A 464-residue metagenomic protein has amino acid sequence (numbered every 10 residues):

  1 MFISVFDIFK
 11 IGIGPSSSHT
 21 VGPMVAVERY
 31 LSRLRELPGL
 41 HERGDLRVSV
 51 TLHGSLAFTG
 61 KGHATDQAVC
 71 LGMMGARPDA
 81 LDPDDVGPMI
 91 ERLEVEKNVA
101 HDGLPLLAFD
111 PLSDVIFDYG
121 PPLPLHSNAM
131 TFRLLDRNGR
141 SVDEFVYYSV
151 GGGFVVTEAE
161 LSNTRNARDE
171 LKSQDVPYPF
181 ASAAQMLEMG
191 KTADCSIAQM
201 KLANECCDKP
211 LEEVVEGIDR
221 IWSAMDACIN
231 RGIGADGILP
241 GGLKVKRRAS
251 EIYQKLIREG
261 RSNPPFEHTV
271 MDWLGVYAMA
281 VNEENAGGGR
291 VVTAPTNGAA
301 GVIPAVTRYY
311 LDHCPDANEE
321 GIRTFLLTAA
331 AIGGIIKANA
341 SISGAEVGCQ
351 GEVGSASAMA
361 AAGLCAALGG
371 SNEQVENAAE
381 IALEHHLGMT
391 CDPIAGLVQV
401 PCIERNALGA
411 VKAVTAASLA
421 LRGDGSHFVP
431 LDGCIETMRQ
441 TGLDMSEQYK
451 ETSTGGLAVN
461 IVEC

Functional and structural regions predicted by a protein language model:
I3-F6, M24, E28-R29, L37-D110 (+5 more regions): Structured, active/binding-site neighborhoods that engage oxygen-rich ligands
F9-V27, G287-V306, C349-S357: Conserved phosphate/anionic-ligand binding catalytic regions in large, soluble enzymes, centered on
S18-R35, P304-D316, A361-G369: Alpha-helical support elements that line or immediately flank enzyme active sites and cofactor-binding pockets
D45-G60, R92-A100, L326-N339, E380-P393 (+1 more regions): Short, mixed-charge aromatic SLiMs
P78-S262: C-terminal regulatory domains involved in ligand/effector binding and gene-expression control
D208-G348, G456-C464: Accessory "access/gating" subregions that flank catalytic or transport cores
A317, T328, G334-A407, L419-F428: Hydrophobic alpha-helical bundle architecture
F428-C464: Extended hydrophobic packing segments that form well-structured cores
